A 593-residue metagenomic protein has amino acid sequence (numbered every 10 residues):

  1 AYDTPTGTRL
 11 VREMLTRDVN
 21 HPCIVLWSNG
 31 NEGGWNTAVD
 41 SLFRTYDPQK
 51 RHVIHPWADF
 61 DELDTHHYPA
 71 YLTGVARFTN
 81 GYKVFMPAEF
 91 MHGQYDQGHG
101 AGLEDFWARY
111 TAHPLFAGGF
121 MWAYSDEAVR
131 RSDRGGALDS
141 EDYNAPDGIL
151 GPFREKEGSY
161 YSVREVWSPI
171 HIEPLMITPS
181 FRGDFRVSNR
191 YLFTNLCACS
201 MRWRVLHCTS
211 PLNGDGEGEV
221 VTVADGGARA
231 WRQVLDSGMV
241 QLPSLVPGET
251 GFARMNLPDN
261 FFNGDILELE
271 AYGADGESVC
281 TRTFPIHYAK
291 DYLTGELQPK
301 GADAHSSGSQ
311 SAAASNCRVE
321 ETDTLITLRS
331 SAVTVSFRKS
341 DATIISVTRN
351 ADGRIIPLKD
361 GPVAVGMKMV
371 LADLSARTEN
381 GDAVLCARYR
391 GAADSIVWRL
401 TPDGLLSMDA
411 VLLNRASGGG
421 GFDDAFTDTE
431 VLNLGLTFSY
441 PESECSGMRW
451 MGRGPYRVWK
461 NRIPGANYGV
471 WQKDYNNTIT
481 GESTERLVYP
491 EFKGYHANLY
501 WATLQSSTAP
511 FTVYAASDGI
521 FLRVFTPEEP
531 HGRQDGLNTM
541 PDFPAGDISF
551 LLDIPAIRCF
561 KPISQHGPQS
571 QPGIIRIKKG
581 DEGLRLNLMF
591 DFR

Functional and structural regions predicted by a protein language model:
A1-R154, G158: Substrate-binding/catalytic cleft of secreted carbohydrate-active enzymes, primarily glycoside hydrolases
G7, N36, W57, H99 (+8 more regions): Active-site-proximal structural scaffolding
N31-G33, Y68, M91-Q94, Y191 (+3 more regions): Short, flexible loop/turn elements at secondary-structure junctions
G34-N36, L72-T73, G93-Y95, D126-R131 (+7 more regions): Flexible loop/turn segments at secondary-structure boundaries
R109-S336: Carbohydrate-binding surfaces of carbohydrate-active enzymes
N260-F262, L293-R593: Beta-strand/loop-rich accessory regions of lumenal/periplasmic or secreted enzymes, predominantly carbohydrate-active
